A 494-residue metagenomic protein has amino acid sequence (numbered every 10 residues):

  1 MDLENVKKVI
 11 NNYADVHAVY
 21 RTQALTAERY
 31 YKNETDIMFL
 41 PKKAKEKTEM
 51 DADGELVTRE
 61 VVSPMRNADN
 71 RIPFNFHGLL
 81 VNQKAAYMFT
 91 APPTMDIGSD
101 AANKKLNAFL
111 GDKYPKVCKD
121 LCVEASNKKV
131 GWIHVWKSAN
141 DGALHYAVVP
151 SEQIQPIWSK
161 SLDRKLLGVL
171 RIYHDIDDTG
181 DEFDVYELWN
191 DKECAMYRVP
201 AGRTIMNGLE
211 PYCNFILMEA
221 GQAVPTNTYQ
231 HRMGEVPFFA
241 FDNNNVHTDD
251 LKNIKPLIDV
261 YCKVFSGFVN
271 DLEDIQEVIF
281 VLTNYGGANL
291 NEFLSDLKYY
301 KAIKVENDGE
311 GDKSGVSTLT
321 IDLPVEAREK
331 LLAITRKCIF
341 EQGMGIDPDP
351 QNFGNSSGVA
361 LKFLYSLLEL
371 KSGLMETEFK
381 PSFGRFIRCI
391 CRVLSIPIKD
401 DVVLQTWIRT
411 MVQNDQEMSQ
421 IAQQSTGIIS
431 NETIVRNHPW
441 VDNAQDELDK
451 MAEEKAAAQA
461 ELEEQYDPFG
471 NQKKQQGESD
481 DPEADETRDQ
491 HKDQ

Functional and structural regions predicted by a protein language model:
M1, I97, V149, A288 (+3 more regions): Short coil/turn linker and secondary-structure boundary residues
M1-I154, S161-R164, A484-Q494: Extended, helix-rich architectural segments
H17, D112-V117, E124-W132, H247 (+10 more regions): Short secondary-structure junctions and interdomain/linker hinges
Y31, D53, F89-T90, L121 (+2 more regions): Conserved aromatic-histidine-acidic binding/catalytic patches
G98, A102, F109-V117, N253 (+5 more regions): Short amphipathic alpha-helical segments
C122-N243: Extended, regular secondary-structure scaffolds
E219-F363: Extended, charged amphipathic alpha-helical segments
E292-G311, A327-K330, I334-Q494: C-terminal helix-loop subdomains that flank or include functional centers
